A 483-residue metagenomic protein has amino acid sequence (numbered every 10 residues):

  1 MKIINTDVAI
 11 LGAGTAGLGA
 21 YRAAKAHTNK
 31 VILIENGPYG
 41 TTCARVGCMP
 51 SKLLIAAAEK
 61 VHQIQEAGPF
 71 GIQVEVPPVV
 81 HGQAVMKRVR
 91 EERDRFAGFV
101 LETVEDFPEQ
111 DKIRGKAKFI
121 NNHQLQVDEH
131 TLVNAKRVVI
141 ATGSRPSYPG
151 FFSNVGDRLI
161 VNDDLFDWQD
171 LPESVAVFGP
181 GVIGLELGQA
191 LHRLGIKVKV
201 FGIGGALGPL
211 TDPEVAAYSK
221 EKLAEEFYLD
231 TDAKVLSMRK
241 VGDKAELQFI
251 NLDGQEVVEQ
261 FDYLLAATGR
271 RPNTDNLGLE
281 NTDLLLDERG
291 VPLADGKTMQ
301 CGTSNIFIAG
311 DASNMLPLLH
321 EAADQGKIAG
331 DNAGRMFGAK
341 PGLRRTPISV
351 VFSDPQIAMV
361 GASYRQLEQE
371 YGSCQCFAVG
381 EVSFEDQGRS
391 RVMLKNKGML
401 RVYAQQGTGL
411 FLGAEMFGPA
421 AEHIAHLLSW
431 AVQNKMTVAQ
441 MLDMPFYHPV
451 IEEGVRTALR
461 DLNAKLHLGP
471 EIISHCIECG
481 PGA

Functional and structural regions predicted by a protein language model:
K2-G14, L171-G181: Beta1/beta-strand and adjacent pyrophosphate-binding region of the FAD-binding site in flavoprotein oxidoreductases
K2-T6, R22-N29, I34-L171, G204-G208 (+6 more regions): Glycine-rich flavin
A9-A16, A20-G37, T42, M49 (+3 more regions): Flexible, glycine-rich terminal cap/loop adjacent to redox cofactors in electron-transfer oxidoreductases
A9-L11, A117, V133-G143, V177-F178 (+4 more regions): Short hydrophobic core segments
C48, T142-K197, F201, E226-L229 (+2 more regions): Glycine-rich dinucleotide-binding loop and its adjacent helix/turn
E75, D111-R114, K118-V127, L194-G296 (+2 more regions): A Rossmann-like FAD-binding core segment of flavoenzymes
G156-L171, V258-F337: FAD-site-proximal beta/loop scaffold in flavoenzymes
E214-Y218, A309-Q366, H448-E471: A conserved FAD-binding loop/helix module that cradles the flavin
